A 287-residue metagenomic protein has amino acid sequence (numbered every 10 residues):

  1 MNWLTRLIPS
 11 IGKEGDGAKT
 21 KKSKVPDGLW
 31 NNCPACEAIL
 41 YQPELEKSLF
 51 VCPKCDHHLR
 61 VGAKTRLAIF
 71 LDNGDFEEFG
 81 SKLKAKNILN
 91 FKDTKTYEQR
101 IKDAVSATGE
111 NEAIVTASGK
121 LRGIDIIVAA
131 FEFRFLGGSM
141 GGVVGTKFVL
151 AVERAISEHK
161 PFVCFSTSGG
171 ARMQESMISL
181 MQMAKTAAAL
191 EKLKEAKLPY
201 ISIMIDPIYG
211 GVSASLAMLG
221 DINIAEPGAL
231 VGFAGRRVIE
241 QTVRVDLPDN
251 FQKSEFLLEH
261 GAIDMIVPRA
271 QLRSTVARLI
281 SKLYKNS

Functional and structural regions predicted by a protein language model:
M1-G17: Long, charged N-terminal interaction/targeting segments
G12-S23, N31-N32, L59-T116: An N-cap/entry alpha-helix motif that binds or orients negatively charged groups
W30, L49: Residues immediately within or flanking Cys/His clusters that coordinate Zn2+ in small zinc-binding modules
C33-C36, C52-C55: Short cysteine-rich clusters marking metal-coordination/redox-active sites
I39-L40, H58-L59: Cys/His-rich microdomains that often coordinate metals
G109, A113-K194, I201: Cleft-lining beta-strand/loop regions that shape enzyme active-site pockets
S166-S287: Conserved catalytic cores of soluble enzyme domains, especially glycine-rich substrate-binding beta-alpha loops
